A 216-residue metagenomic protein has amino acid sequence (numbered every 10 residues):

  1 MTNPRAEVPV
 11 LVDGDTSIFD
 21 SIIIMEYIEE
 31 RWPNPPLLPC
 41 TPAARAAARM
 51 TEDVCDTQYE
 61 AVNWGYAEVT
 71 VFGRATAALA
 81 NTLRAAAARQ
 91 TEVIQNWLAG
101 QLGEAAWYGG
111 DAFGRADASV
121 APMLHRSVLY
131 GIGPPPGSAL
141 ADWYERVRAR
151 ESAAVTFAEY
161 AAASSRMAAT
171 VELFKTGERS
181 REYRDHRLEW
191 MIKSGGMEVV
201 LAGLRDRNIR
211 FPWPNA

Functional and structural regions predicted by a protein language model:
M1-A85, R187-A216: GST-like domain detector, emphasizing the conserved glutathione-binding G-site in the N-terminal thioredoxin-like
T2, E52, D56, T76 (+4 more regions): Short alpha-helix boundary/capping motifs
I28-E29, E145, S164-R166: Short secondary-structure boundary/hinge segments and terminal tails
R31, T51, Y130, E159-Y160: Residue-level signal for well-ordered alpha-helical positions
P42, A158-A161: Residues that form or immediately flank small-molecule/cofactor binding pockets and catalytic motifs
C55-A158, F211-N215: GST-like fold's C-terminal all-alpha helical module
A162-E198: Long, charge-rich low-complexity segments
